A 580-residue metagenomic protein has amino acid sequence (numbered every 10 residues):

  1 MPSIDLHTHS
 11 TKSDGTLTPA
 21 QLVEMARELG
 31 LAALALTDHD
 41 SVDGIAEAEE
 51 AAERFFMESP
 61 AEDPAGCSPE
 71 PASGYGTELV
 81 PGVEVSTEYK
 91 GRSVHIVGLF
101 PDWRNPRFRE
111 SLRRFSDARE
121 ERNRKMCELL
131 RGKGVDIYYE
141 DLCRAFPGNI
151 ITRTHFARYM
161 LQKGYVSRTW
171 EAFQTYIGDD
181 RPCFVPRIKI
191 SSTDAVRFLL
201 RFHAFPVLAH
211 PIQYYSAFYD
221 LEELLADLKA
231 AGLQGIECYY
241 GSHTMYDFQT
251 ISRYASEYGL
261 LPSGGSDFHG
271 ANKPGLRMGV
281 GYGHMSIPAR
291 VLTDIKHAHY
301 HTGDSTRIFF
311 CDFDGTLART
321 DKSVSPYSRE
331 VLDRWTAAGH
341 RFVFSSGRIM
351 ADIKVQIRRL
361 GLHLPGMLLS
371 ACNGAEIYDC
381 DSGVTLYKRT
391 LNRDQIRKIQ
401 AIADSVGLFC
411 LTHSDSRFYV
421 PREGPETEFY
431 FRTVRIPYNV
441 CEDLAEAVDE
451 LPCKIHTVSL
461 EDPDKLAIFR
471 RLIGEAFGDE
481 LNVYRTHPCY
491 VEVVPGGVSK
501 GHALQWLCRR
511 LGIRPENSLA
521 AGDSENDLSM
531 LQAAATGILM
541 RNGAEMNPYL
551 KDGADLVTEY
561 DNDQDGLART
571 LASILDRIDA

Functional and structural regions predicted by a protein language model:
M1-I4, S305-F310: Extreme N-terminal starter segment of soluble prokaryotic enzymes
M1-R92, I177-G178, I190-F198, F202-E257 (+4 more regions): An N-terminally biased module of ancient metal coordination in phosphate/nucleic-acid-related enzymes
E47-E50, V80, E84-D117, P326-T427: Active-site phosphate-binding/coordination module
E50-E222, S286, V291-T293, I396-K398: Extended substrate/RNA-proximal surfaces in nucleic-acid metabolism proteins
G148-P211, I402-A521, E525-L528, A533: Conserved acidic, metal-coordinating active-site core of Asp-based, Mg2+-dependent phosphoryl-transfer enzymes
Y219-G232, I349-L368, D464-N482: Substrate-recognition/cap helix-loop segment adjacent to the acidic, metal-dependent catalytic center of Asp-based
S266-H299: Catalytic core of soluble alpha/beta enzymes
T302-I308, S325, E492-A580: Mg2+-dependent phosphoryl-transfer enzymes with acidic/Ser/Thr/Gly-rich catalytic loops
